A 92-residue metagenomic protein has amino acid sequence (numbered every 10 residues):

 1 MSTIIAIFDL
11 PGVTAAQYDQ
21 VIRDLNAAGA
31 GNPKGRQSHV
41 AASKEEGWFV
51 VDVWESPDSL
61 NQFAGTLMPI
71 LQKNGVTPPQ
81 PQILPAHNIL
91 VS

Functional and structural regions predicted by a protein language model:
M1-V51, E55-P69, T77-S92: Short S/T/G/P-rich N-terminal loop/turn motif that feeds into the first structured element of a domain
